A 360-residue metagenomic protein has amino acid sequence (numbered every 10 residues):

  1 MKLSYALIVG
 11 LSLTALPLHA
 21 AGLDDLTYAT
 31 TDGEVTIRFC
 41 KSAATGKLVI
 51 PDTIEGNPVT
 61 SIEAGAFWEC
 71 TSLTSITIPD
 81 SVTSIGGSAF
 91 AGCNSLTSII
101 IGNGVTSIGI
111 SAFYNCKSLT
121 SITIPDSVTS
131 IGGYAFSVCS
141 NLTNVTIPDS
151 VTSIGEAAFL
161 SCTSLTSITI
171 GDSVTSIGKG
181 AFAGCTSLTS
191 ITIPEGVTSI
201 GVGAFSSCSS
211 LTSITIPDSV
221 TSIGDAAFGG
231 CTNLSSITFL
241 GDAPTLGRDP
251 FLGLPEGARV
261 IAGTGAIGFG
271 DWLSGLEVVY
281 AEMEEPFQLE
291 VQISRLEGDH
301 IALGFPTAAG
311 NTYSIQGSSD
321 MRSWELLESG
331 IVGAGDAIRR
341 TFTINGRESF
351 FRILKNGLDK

Functional and structural regions predicted by a protein language model:
S4-P17: Bacterial N-terminal signal peptides
L18-G22: Boundary at the C-terminal end of the N-terminal hydrophobic targeting segment
D25, R38-C40, A262-T264, W272-K360: Short, composition-biased motifs enriched in small/polar/acidic residues
D25-G33, A43-S61, T71-S84, C93-S107 (+7 more regions): Structural signature of tandem-repeat unit edges
A64-A66, G86-A91, G109-Y114, G132-S137 (+5 more regions): Consensus positions within tandem repeat domains that build extended binding/scaffold surfaces
A66, D80, A89, N103 (+15 more regions): Residues that line or immediately flank small-molecule/substrate-binding pockets and catalytic motifs
L246-L252, G270-D271: Short, T/G/N/S-enriched strand-turn elements that build extracellular solenoid repeat scaffolds
